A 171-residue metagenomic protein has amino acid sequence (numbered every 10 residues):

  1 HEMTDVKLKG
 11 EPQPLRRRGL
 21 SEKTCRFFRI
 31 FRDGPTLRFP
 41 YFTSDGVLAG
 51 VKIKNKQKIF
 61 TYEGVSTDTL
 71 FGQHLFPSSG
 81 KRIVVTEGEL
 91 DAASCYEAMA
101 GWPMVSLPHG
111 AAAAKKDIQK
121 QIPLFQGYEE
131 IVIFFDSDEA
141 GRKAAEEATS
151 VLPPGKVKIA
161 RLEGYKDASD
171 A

Functional and structural regions predicted by a protein language model:
H1, D5-R38, S150-V151, K166-A171: Short, small/acidic-rich helices and loops at N termini and domain boundaries of DNA replication/processing enzymes
L20, A100, K156-V157: Short phosphate-binding/catalytic loops that engage adenosine nucleotides
S21, G72, D138: Residue-level signal for threonine
D33-E129, A145: Phosphate-handling DNA/RNA-contact segment within nucleic-acid enzymes
H109, V157-K166: A generic structural motif
A114-R161: Modules that initiate DNA replication and primer synthesis
